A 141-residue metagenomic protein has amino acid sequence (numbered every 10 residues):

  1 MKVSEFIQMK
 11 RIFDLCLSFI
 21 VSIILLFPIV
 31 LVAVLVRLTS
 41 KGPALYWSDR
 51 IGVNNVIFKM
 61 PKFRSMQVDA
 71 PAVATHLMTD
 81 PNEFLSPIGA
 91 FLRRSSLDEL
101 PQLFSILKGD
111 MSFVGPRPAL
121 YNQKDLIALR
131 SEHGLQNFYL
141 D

Functional and structural regions predicted by a protein language model:
K2-V68, S105: A hydrophobic, helix-centered structural microdomain
F6, D69-P87, F91, L120-A128: Cytosolic-biased juxtamembrane loops and peripheral soluble domains of multi-pass membrane proteins
R11, S18, S86, A90 (+2 more regions): Generic recognition of well-ordered alpha-helical segments within structured catalytic/regulatory domains
V30, F84, E99: Short phosphate-engaging motifs
Q67-A70, D110: Feature marks short, surface-exposed loop/turn motifs that line or immediately flank catalytic pockets and channel
A90-S112: Short, conserved beta-strand/loop elements in beta-sheet-dominated catalytic cores that frequently flank divalent-metal
F104-D141: Hydrophobic structural segments characteristic of membrane proteins
